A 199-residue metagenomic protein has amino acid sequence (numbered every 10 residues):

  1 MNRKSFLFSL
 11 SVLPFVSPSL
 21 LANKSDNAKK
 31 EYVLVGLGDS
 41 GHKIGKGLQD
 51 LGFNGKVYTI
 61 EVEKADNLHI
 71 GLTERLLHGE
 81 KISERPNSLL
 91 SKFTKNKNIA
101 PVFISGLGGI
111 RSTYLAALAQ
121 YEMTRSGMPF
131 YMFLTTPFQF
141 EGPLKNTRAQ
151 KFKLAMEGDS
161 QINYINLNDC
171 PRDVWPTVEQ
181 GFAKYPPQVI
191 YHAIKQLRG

Functional and structural regions predicted by a protein language model:
M1-P14: N-terminal secretory signal peptides and thylakoid transit peptides that target proteins across membranes
L21-G199: Tubulin/FtsZ superfamily GTPase core signature
